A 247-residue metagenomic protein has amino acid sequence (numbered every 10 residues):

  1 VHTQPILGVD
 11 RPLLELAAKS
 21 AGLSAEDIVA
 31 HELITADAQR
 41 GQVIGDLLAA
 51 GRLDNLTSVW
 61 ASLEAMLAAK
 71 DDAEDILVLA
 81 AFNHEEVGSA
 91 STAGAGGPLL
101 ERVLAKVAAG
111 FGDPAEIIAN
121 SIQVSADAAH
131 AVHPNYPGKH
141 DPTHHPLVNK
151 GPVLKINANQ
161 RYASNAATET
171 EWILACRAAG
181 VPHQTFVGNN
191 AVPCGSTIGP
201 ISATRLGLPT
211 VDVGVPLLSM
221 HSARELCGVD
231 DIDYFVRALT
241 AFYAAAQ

Functional and structural regions predicted by a protein language model:
V1-Q247: N-terminal hydrophobic/helix-forming segments and targeting peptides
